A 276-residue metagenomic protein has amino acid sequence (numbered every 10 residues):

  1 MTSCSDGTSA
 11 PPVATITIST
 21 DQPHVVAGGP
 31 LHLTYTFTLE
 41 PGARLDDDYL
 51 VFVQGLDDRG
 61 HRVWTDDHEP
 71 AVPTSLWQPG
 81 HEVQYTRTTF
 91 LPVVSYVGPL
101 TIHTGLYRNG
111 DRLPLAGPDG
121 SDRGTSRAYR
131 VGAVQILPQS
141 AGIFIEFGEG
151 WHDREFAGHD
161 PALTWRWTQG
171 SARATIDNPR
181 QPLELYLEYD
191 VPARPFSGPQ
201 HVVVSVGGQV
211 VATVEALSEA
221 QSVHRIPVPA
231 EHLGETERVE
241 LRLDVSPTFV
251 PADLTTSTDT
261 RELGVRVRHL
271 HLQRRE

Functional and structural regions predicted by a protein language model:
C4-E276: C-terminal luminal/periplasmic domains and tails of membrane-associated envelope-modifying transferases
